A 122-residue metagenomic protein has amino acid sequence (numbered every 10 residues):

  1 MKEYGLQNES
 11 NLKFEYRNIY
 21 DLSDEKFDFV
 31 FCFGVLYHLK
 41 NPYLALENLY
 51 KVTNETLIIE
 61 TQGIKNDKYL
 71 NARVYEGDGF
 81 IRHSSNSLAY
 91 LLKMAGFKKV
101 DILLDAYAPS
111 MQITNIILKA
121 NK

Functional and structural regions predicted by a protein language model:
L6-D21: Conserved SAM-binding strand-loop segment of SAM-dependent methyltransferases
L12, F27-D28, N54: Local beta-strand N-terminus motif with an aromatic residue
F31: A conserved beta-strand element that flanks and buttresses the S-adenosyl-L-methionine
H38-T53: A short, conserved alpha-helix within the catalytic core of class I
T53-N66: Conserved beta-strand signature within the Rossmann-like core of class I S-adenosyl-L-methionine
N71-S87: Acceptor-substrate binding/catalytic loop of class I
N86-L104: A SAM-dependent methyltransferase catalytic signature shared across enzymes that methylate proteins
A95, L103-K122: Core SAM-dependent methyltransferase catalytic element
